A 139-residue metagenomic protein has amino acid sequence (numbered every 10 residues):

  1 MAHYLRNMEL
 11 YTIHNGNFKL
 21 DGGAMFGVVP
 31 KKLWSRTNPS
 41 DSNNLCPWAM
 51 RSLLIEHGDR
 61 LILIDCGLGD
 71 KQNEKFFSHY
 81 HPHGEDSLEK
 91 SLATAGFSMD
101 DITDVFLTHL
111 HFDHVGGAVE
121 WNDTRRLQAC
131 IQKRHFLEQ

Functional and structural regions predicted by a protein language model:
M1-Y4, L45, L127-A129, H135: A general structural signal for short secondary-structure junctions and capping/turn motifs
H3-E9, N15-T94: Conserved beta-strand hairpin/beta-sheet module of binuclear metal-dependent hydrolase folds, prominently
H14-N15, A129: Short alpha-helical interface patches
L61, G67-Q139: Active-site HxH/HxHxD metal-binding segment of metal-dependent hydrolases
